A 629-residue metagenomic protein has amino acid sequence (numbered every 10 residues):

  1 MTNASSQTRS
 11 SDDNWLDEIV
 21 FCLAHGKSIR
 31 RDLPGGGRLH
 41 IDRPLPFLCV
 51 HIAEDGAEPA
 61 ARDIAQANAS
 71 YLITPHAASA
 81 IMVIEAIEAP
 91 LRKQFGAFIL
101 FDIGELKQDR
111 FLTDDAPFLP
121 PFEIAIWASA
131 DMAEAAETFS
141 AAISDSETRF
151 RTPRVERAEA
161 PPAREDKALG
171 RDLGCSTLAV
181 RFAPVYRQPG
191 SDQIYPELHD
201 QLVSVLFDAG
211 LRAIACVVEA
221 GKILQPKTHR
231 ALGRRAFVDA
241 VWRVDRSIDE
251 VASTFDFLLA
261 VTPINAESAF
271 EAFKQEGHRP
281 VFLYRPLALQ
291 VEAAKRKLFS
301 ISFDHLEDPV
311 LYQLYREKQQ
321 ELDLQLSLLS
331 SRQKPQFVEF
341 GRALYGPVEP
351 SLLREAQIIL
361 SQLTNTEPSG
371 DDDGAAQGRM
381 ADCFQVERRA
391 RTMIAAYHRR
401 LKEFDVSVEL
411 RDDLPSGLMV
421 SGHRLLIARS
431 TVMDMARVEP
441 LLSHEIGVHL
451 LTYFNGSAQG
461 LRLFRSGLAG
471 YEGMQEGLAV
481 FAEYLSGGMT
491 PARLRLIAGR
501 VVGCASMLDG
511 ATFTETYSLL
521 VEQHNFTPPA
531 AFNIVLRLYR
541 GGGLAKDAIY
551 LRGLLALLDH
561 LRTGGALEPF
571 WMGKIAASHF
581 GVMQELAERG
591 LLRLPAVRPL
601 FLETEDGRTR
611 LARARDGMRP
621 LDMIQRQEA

Functional and structural regions predicted by a protein language model:
M1-E137: Long, charged/polar, low-complexity intrinsically disordered N-terminal extensions that precede catalytic
F101-T177, P189, E197, K227-L283 (+3 more regions): Catalytic zinc-binding patch centered on the HExxH motif and its immediate surroundings that defines zinc-dependent
L224-Q225, A436, L451-Q475: Post-HEXXH active-site segment of zinc metalloproteases
K295-S430: Contiguous, non-catalytic segments that form substrate-binding/exosite surfaces or channel walls
I427-L442: Short pre-active-site segment immediately N-terminal to the catalytic Zn-binding motif
L442-L451: Active-site His/Glu-centered metal-binding helix of metallohydrolases
R465-C504, G553: Post-HExxH zinc-binding segment in Zn-dependent metallohydrolases
R493-A629: Conserved alpha-helical "signature site" that marks functionally important helical segments or helix/loop junctions
